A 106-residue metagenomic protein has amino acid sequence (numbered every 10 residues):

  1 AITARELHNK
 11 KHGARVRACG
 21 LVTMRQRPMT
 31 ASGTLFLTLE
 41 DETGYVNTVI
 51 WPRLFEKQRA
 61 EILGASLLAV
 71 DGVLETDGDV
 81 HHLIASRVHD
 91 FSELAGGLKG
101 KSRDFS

Functional and structural regions predicted by a protein language model:
A1-S106: Noncatalytic, beta-rich nucleic-acid-contacting surfaces in large DNA/RNA-processing enzymes
